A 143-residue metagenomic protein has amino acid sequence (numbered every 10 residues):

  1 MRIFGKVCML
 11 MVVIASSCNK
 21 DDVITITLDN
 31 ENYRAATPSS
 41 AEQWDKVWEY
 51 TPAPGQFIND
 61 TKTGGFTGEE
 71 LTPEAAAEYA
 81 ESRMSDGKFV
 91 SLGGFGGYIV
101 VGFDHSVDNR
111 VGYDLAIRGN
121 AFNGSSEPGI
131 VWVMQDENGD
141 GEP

Functional and structural regions predicted by a protein language model:
R2-L10: Sec-dependent signal peptide recognition, specifically the positively charged N-region followed immediately by
M9-V12, I26: Hydrophobic transmembrane signal anchors and adjacent membrane-proximal interface regions, especially in viral
I14-S17: C-terminal motif of bacterial Sec signal peptides marking the signal peptidase cleavage site
N19-D22: Bacterial signal peptide processing site
I24-G129, E137-N138: A domain-level signal for the mature, folded cores of soluble proteins
G139-P143: Exoplasmic/lumenal beta-rich domain surfaces
